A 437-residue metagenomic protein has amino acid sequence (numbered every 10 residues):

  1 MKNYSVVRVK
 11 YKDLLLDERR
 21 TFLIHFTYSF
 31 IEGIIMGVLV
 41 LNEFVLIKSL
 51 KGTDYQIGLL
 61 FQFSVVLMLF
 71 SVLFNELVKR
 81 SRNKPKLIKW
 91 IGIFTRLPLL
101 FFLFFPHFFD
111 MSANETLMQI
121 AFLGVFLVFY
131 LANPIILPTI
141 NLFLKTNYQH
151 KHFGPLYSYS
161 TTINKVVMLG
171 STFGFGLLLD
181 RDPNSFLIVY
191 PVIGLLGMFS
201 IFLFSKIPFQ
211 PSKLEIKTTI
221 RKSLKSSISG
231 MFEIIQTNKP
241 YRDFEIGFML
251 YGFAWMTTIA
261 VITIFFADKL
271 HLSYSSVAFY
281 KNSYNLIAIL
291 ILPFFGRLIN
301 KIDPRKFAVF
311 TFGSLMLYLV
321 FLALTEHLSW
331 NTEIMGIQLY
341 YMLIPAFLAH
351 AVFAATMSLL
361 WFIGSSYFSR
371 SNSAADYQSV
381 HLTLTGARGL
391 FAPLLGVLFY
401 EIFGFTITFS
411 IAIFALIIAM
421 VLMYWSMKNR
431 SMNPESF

Functional and structural regions predicted by a protein language model:
K2-S71, N75-V78, P85, K89 (+1 more regions): Helix-loop boundary and gating motifs at the non-cytosolic
L41-S49, E76, R80, P106-S112 (+2 more regions): Transmembrane alpha-helix termini and helix-breaking/packing motifs in multi-pass membrane transporters
D54, Y148-Y159, Y274-S275, S369-H381: Loop-to-transmembrane helix entry/capping segments in MFS-fold secondary transporters and related SLC/MFSD carriers
S71-K86, L179, L290-P304, Y400: Helix-to-loop junctions at the C-terminal end of transmembrane segments in multipass secondary transporters
R80-L97, P183-S185, N300-L315: Cytoplasmic membrane-interface "Motif A"-like loop-to-helix N-cap segments of 12-TM Major Facilitator Superfamily
G92-E115, G313-G336: C-terminal ends and interior cores of transmembrane alpha-helices in multi-pass membrane transporters/permeases
N133-Y148, A354-S369: Intracellular juxtamembrane helix-capping segments at the cytosolic ends of symmetry-related transmembrane helices
I201-T218, Y424-F437: Helix-loop junctions on the cytosolic side of multi-pass membrane transporters, especially the intracellular loop
